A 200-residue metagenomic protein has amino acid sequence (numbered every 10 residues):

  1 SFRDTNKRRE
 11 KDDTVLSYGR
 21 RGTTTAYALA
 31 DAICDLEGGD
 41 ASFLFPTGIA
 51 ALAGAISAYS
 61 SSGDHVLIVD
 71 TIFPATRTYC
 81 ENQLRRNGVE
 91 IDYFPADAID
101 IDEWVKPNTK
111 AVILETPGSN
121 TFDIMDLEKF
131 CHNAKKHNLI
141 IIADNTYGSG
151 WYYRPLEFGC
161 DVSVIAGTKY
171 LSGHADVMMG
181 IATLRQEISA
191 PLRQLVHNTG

Functional and structural regions predicted by a protein language model:
F2-A50, A75-Q83: Conserved N-terminal alpha-helix of the aminotransferase class I/II PLP-enzyme fold
A41-G200: Conserved PLP-enzyme active-site core in the AAT-like
